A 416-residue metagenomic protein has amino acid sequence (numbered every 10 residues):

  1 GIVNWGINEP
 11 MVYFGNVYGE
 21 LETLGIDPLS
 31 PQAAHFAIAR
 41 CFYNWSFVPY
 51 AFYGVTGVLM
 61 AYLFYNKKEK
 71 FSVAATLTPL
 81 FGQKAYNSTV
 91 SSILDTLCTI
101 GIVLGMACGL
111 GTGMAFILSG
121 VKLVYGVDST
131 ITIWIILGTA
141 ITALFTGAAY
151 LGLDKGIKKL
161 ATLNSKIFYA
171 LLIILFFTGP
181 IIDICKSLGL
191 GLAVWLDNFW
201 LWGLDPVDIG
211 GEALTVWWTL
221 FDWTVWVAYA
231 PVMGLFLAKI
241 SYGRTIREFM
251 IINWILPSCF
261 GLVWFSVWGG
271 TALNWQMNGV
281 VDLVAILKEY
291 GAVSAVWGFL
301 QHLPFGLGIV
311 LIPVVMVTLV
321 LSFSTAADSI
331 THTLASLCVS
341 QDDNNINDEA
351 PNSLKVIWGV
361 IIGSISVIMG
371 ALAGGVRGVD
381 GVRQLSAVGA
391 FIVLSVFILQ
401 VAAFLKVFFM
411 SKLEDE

Functional and structural regions predicted by a protein language model:
G1-F71, I251-W254, F260-N274: Membrane-interface helix-loop-helix modules in multi-pass membrane proteins
W5-E20, Y62, L175-N198, S258-S294 (+1 more regions): Extracellular/periplasmic helix-exit of transmembrane alpha-helices
G19-E22, K70-N87, G113-I136, K166-L171 (+3 more regions): Helix-loop-helix connectors at the membrane interface of multi-pass transporters/channels
D27-F47, F71-L104, G126-D128, T162-S165 (+2 more regions): Transmembrane-helix boundary/entry motifs in multi-pass membrane transporters
F36-Y43, V58-E69, S119-Y125, A140-L163 (+4 more regions): Membrane-water interface regions at transmembrane-helix termini and the short interhelical loops of multi-pass membrane
A51-G57, N87-L104, I135-A143, F168-T178 (+3 more regions): Select transmembrane alpha-helical segments in multipass membrane proteins
L80-S92, V127-T146, Y150, L220-A228 (+3 more regions): Loop-to-transmembrane helix boundary motifs in multi-pass membrane proteins
L94-I102, C108, L118, L151-G179 (+3 more regions): Membrane-interface loop-to-helix entry segments
